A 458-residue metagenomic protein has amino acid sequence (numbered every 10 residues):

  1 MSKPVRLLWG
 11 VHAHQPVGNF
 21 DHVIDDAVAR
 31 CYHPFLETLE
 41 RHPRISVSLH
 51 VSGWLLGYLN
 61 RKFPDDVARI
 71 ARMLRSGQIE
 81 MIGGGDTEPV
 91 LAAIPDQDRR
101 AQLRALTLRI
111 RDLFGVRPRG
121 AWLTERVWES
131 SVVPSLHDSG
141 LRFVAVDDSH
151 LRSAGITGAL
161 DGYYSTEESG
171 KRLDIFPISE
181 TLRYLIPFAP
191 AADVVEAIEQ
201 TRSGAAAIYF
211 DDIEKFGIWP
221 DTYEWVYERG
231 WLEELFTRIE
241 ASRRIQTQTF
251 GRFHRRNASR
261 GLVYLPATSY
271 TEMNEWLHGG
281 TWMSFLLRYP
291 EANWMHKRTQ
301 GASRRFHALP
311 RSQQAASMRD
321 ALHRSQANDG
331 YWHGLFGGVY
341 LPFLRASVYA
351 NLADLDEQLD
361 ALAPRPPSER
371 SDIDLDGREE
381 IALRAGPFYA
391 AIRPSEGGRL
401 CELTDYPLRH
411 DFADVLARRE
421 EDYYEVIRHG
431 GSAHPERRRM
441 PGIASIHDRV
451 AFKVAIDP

Functional and structural regions predicted by a protein language model:
S2-H33, E40-H42, L160-L173, P177-T181 (+4 more regions): Active-site and substrate-binding clefts of carbohydrate-active enzymes
V5-P95, A101-Q102, R117-L123, R142-D148 (+3 more regions): Short, well-structured secondary-structure segments
D25-A29, Q97, A101-R104, G386-P458: Acidic-aromatic substrate-binding/catalytic surfaces of carbohydrate-active enzymes
Y32-L39, V67-A71, R100-I110, V133 (+3 more regions): Generic structural signal for well-ordered alpha-helices, preferentially at hydrophobic/aromatic core positions
H33-P34, R61-S76, A154-E167, A191-I198: Alpha-helical scaffolding within the catalytic cores of extracellular/periplasmic polymer-degrading hydrolases
V90, S149-L160, F176-A189, D193-V194: Positively charged, amphipathic and often flexible ligand-engagement surfaces
D96-E125, E196-I213: CE4/NodB-like, metal-dependent polysaccharide N-deacetylase domain that modifies extracellular/periplasmic N-acetylated
Q97, D112, V116-R117, W122-T166 (+2 more regions): Gly/Pro-rich turn-and-neighbor structural signature
